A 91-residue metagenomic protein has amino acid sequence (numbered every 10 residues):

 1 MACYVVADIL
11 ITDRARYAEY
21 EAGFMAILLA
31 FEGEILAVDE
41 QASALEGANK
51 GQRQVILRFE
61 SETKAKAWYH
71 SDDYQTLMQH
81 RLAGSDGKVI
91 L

Functional and structural regions predicted by a protein language model:
M1-H70: Short S/T/G/P-rich N-terminal loop/turn motif that feeds into the first structured element of a domain
E62-L91: C-terminal structural segments of small proteins and small subunits
